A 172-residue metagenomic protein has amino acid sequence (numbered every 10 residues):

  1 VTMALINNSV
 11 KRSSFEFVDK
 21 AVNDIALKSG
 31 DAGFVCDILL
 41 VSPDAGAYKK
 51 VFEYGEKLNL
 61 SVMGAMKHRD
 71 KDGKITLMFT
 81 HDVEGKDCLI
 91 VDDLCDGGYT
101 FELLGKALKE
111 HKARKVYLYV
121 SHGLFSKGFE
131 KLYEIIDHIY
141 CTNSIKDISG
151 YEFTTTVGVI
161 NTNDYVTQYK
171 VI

Functional and structural regions predicted by a protein language model:
V1-I172: PRPP-associated nucleotide enzymes
